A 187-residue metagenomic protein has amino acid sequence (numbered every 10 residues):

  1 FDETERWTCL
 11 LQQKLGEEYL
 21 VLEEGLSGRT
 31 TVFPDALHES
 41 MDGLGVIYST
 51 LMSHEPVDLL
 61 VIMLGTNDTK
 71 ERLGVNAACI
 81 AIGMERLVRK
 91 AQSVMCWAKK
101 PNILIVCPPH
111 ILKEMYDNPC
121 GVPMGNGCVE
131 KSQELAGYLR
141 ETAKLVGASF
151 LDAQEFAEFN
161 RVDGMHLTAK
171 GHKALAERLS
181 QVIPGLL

Functional and structural regions predicted by a protein language model:
F1-E39, S49-P56, L60, K144 (+1 more regions): Serine-esterase "nucleophile elbow" of acetyl-processing enzymes
M41-L187: Alpha-helical cap/lid subdomain in secreted, periplasmic, or secretory-pathway luminal O-acyl-processing enzymes
